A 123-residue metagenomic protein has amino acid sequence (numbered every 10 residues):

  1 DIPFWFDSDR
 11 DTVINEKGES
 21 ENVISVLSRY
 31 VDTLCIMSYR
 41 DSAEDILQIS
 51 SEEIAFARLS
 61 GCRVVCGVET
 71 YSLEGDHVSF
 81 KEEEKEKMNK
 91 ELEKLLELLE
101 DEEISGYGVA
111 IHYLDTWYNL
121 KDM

Functional and structural regions predicted by a protein language model:
D1, L47-A57, C66: Aromatic-lined substrate-binding rim segments of carbohydrate-active enzymes
D1-P3, C35-M37, G67: Short, conserved beta-strand edge motifs with alternating hydrophobic and charged residues
P3-W5, Y113-L114: Short, well-ordered beta-to-alpha junction loops that form the rim of enzyme active sites and present histidine/acidic
F4-W5, D9-R29, D76-E100: Non-catalytic scaffold segments within catalytic domains of secreted glycoside hydrolases
I14-G18, A43, L47-E52, L73 (+1 more regions): Generic preference for flexible, low-structure residues
K17-L47, L114: Aromatic- and acid-rich polysaccharide-binding/catalytic face of secreted or lumenal carbohydrate-active enzymes
Y39-A43, F56, S60-M123: Substrate-binding cleft of secreted/luminal carbohydrate-active enzymes
